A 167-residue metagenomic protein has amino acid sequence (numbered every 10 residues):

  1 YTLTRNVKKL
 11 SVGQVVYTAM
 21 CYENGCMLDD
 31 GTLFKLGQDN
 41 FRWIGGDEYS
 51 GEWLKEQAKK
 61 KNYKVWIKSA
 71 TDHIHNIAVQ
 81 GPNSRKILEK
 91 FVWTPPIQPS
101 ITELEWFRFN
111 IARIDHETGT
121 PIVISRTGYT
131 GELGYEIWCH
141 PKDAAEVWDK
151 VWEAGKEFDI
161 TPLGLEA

Functional and structural regions predicted by a protein language model:
Y1-A167: Basic, glycine/lysine-rich polyanion-binding surfaces/domains
